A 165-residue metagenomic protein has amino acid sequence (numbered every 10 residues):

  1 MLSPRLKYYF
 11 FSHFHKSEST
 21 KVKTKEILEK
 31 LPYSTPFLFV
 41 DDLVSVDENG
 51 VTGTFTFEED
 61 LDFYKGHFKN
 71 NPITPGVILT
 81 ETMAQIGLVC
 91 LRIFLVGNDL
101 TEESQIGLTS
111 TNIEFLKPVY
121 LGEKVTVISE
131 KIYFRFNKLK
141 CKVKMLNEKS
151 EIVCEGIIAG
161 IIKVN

Functional and structural regions predicted by a protein language model:
L2-I73, E102-S104, Y120, K138-K140 (+2 more regions): Non-catalytic linker/capping segments at the edges of enzyme domains
H15, S19-K21, L88-I128, V153-E155: Hydrophobic beta-strand-centered segment that forms part of the acyl-chain substrate-binding groove
L43, T74-L100: Active-site helix/loop of acyl-thioester processing domains in fatty-acid/polyketide metabolism, spanning hotdog-fold
T56, G87-C90, I132: Short alpha-helical scaffold segments that flank and stabilize functional sites
V125-I152: C-terminal domain-closing interface element
